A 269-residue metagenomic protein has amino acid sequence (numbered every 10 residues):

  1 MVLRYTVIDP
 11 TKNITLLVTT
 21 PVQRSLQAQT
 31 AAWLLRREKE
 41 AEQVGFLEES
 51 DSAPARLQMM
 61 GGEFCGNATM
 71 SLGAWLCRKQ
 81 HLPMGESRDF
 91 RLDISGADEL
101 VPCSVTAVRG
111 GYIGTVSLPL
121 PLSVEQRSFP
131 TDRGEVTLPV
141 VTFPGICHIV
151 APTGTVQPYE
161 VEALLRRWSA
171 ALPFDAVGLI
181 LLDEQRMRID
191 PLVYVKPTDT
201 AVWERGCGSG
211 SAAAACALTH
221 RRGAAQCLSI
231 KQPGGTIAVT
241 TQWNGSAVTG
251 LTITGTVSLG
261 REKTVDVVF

Functional and structural regions predicted by a protein language model:
M1-Y112, T142, C147-F269: A glycine-rich beta-to-alpha transition motif near the start of alpha/beta enzyme domains, typified by
Y112-L120: Membrane helix-loop-helix hairpins that form the core translocation module of multi-pass transporters
L120-P139, P158-R167: Active-site glycine-rich loop that binds ribose-phosphate moieties when present
